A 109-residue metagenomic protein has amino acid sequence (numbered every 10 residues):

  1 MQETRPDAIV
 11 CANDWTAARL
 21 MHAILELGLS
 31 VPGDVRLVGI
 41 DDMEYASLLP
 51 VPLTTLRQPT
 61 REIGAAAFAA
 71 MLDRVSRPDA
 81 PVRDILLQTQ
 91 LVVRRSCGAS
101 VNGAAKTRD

Functional and structural regions predicted by a protein language model:
M1-R108: Flexible loop/turn connectors
